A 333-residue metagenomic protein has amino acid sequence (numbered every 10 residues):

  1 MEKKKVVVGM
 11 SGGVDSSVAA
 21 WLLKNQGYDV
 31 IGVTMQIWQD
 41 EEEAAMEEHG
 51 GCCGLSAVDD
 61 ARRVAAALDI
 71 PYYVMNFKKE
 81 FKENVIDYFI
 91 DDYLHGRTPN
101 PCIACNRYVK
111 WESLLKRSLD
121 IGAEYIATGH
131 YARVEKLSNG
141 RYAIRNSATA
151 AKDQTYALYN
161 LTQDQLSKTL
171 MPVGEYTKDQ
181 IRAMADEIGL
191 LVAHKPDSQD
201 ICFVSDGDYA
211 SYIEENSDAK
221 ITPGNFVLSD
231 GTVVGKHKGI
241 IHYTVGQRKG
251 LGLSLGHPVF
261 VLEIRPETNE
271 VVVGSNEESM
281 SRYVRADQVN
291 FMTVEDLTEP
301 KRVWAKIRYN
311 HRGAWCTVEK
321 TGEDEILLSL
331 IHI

Functional and structural regions predicted by a protein language model:
M1-Y159, L170, D179-Q180, D186 (+1 more regions): ATP-dependent adenylation/nucleotidyltransferase module used to activate substrates
N139-A143, T268-E270, E323-L327: A generic structural signal for beta-strand entry/edge sites
A148, L228-D230, I307-Y309: Short acidic, glycine-rich loop/turn motifs
A183-N290: Anionic-ligand-binding alpha/beta catalytic cores of soluble enzymes and soluble regulatory domains that recognize
P266-E323: Charged, often glycine-enriched C-terminal and inter-domain segments that act as flexible interaction/assembly
I331-I333: Conserved small/polar residues in nucleotide/adenosyl-binding loops
